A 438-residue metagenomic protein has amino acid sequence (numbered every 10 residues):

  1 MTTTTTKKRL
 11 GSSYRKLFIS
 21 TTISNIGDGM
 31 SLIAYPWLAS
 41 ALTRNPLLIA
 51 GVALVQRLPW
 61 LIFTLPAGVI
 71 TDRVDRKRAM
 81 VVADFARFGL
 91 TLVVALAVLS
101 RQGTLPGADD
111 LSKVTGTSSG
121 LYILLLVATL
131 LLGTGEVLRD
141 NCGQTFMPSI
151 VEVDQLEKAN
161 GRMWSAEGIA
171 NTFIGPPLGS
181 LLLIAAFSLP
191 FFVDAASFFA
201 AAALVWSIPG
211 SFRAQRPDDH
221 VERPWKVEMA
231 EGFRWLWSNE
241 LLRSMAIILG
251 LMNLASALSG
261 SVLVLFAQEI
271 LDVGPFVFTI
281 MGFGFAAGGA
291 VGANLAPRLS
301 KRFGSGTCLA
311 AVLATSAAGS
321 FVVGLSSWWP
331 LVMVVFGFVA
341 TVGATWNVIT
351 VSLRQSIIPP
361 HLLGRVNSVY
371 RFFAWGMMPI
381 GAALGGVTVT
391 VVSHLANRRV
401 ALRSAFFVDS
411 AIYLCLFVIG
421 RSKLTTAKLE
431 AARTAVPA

Functional and structural regions predicted by a protein language model:
M1-R9, P106-V114, S422-A438: Intrinsic disorder in cytosolic terminal tails and internal cytosolic loops of multi-pass membrane transporters
T2-Y14, G210-I247, P437-A438: Juxtamembrane intracellular "pre-TM" segments in multi-pass secondary transporters
K16-Y35, A53-T71, D75-L90, I123-L181 (+8 more regions): Substrate-agnostic recognition of the 12-TM MFS/MFS-like secondary transporter fold
I33-L47, S261-F276: Short amphipathic helix-loop junctions that connect adjacent transmembrane helices in Major Facilitator Superfamily/SLC
P36-L42, A95-K113, F173-V193, E269-I270 (+2 more regions): Transmembrane alpha-helix termini and helix-breaking/packing motifs in multi-pass membrane transporters
I62, P66, R73, A79 (+7 more regions): C-terminal transmembrane bundle of multi-pass solute transporters/carriers
F85-T117, A314-S327: C-terminal ends and interior cores of transmembrane alpha-helices in multi-pass membrane transporters/permeases
Q102, T145-S149, F191-V221, G420-T434: Helix-loop junctions on the cytosolic side of multi-pass membrane transporters, especially the intracellular loop
